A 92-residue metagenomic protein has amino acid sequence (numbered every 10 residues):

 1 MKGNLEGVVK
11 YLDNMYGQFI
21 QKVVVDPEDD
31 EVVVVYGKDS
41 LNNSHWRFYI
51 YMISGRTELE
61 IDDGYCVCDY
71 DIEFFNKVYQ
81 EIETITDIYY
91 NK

Functional and structural regions predicted by a protein language model:
M1-V34, I72: Negatively charged, low-complexity tracts enriched in Asp/Glu with abundant Ser/Thr
K2-G7, D62-K92: Mixed-charge, Lys/Arg-enriched low-complexity segments
N14-F19, G55-T57, I85-D87: Structural alpha-beta junctions
Q18-Q21, I50, N76-K77: Generic detector of N-terminal low-structure segments
P27, Y36-S40, G64: Gram-negative host-targeted secretion-system effectors, predominantly Type III and Type IV, recognized via long
V32-G37, T57-L59: Short linear proline/tyrosine/threonine-rich motifs used for host-factor recruitment and membrane trafficking/assembly
L41-F75: Intrinsically disordered, low-complexity regulatory segments enriched in Ser/Thr/Pro and charged residues
